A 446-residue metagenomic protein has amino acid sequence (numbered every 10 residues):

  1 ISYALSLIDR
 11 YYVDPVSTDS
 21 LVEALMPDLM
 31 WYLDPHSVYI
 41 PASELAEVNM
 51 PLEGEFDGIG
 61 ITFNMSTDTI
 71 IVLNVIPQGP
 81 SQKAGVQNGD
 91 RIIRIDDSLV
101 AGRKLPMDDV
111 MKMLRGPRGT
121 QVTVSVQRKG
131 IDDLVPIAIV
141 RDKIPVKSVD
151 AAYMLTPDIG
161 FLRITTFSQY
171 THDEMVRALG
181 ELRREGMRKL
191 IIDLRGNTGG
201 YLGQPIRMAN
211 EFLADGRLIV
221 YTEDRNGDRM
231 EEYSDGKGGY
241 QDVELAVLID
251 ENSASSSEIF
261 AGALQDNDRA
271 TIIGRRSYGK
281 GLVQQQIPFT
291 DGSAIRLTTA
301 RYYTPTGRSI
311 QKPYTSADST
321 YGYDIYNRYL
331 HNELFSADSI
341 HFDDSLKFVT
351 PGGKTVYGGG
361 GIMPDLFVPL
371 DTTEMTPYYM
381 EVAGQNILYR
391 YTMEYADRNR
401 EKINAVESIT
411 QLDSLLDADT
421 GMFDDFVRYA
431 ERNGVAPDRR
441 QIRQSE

Functional and structural regions predicted by a protein language model:
I1-V38: N-terminal activation segment of mature serine protease catalytic domains
L5-T18, P41, I71-N74, G79-N88 (+2 more regions): Cleft-lining beta-strand/loop regions that shape enzyme active-site pockets
A24, H36-N74: PDZ/PDZ-like peptide-tail recognition elements
I92-I93, V122, I310, V356: Generic structural signal for buried aliphatic residues
I95-D96, Q127, T298, P313 (+1 more regions): Residue-level recognition of conserved beta-strand edge/terminus positions
S256, D268-R269, R275, G279-L346: Polar, glycine-rich mid-to-C-terminal structural blocks that act as macromolecule-binding/assembly scaffolds
S309-I310, Y314-E446: Conserved functional hotspot residues or short segments at active or partner-binding sites across diverse domains
